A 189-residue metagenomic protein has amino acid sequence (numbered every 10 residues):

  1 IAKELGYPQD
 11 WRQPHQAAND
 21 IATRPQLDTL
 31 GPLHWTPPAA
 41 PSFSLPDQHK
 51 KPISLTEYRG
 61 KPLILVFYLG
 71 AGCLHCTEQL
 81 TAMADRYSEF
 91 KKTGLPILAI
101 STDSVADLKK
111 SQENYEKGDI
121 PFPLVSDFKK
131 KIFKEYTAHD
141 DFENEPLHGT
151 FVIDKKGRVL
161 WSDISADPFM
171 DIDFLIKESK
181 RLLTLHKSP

Functional and structural regions predicted by a protein language model:
R12-L55, E78: N-terminal "domain-start" segment that seeds a small globular fold
H34-P37, Y136, D141-N144: Short loop/turn motifs at secondary-structure junctions and domain boundaries
A40-P41, P62, L147-G149: Short loop/turn microsegments at loop-to-beta-strand junctions
S54-M83, P96: Short active-site neighborhood of thiol/selenol oxidoreductases, capturing the structured segment around
T77-G118, V125, K130-E135: Structural microenvironment flanking redox-active thiols in thiol-disulfide oxidoreductases
E145-P189: Thiol-/selenol-based redox modules, centered on thioredoxin-like and closely related oxidoreductase domains
